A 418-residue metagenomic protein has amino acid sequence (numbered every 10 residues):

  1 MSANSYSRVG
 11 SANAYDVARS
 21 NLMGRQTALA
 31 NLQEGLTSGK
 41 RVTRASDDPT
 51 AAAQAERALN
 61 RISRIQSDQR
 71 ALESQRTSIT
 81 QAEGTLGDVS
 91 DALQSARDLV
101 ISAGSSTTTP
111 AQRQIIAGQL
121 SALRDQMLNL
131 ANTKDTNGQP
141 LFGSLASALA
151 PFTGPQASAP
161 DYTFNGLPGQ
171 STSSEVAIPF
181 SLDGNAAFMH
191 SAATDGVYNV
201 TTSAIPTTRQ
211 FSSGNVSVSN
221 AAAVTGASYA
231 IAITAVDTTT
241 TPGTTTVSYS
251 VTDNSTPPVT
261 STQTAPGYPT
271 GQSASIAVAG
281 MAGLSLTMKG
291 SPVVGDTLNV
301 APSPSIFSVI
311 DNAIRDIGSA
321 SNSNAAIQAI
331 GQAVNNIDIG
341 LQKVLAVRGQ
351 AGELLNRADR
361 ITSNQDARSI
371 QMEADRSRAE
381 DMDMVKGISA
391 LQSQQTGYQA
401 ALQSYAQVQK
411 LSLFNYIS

Functional and structural regions predicted by a protein language model:
M1-P151, D311-S418: Amphipathic alpha-helical polymerization modules
M1-Q33, A55-E73, E83, A146-A346 (+2 more regions): Bacterial flagellar/type III secretion structural subunits and associated motility module proteins, recognized via
